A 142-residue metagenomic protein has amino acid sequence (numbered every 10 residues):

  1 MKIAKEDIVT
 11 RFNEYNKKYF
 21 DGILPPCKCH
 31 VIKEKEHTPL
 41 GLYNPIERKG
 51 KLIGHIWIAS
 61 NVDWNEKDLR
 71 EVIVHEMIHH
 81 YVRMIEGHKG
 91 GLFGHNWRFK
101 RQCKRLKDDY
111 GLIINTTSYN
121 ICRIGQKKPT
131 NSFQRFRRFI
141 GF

Functional and structural regions predicted by a protein language model:
K2-K67, M84-F142: Metalloprotease/metallohydrolase-associated module, dominated by Zn2+-dependent proteases
E71-M84: Active-site recognition of the HExxH zinc-binding catalytic motif
